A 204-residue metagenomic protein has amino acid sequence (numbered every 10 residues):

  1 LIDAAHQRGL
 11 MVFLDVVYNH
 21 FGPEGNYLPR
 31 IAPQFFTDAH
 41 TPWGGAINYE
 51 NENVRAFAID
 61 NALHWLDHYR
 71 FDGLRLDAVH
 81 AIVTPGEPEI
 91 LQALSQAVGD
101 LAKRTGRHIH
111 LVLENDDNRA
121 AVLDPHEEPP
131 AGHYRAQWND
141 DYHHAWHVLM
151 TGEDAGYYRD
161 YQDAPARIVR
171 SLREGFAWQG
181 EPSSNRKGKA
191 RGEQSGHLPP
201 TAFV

Functional and structural regions predicted by a protein language model:
L1-R70, R75-R104, A121-V122: Substrate-binding/active-site clefts of carbohydrate-active enzymes
L91, S95-V204: Conserved alpha/beta catalytic core and glycan-binding cleft of carbohydrate-active enzymes
